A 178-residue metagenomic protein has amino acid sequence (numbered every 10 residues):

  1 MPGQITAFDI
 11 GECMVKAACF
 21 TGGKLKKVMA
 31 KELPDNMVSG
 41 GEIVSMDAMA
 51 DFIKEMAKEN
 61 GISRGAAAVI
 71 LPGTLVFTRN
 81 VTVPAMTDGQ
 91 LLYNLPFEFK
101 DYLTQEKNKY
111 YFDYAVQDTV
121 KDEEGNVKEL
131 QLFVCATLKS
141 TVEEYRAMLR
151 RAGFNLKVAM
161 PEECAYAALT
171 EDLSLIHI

Functional and structural regions predicted by a protein language model:
M1-Y102, E143, L173-S174: Non-catalytic, solvent-exposed interaction/assembly segments
L71-D172: Active-site neighborhood for divalent-cation/phosphate handling
I176-I178: Conserved small/polar residues in nucleotide/adenosyl-binding loops
